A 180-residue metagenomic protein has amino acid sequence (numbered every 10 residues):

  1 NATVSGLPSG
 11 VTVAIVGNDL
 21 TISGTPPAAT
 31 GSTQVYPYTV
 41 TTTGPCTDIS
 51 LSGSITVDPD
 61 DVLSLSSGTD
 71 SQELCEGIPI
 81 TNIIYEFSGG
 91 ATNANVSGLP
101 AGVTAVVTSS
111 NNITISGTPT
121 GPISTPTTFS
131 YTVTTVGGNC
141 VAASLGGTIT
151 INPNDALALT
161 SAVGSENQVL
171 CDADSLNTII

Functional and structural regions predicted by a protein language model:
N1, T30-G31, F87-N95, I123-S124: Extracellular acidic loop/turn motifs
A2-L20, A94-I113, A158-L159, V169-L170: Low-complexity "stalk/linker" and mucin-like segments enriched in Ser/Thr/Pro/Ala/Gly
T21-G31, T114-S124: Extracellular/luminal low-complexity segments enriched in Ser/Thr/Pro
S32-G44, Y85, T125-G138: A short beta-strand micro-motif common to beta-rich folds, especially ectodomain repeats
T39-V40, T81-G89, N177-I180: Core beta-strand segments of extracellular beta-sandwich domains
C46-D58, C140-N152: C-terminal edge beta-strand
D60-G68, N154-G164: Proline-enriched interdomain boundary motifs that mark the N-terminal boundary and often initiate the first structured
Q72-P79, N167-L176: Short, solvent-exposed loop/linker segments at the N-terminal edge of repeated beta-sheet extracellular domains
